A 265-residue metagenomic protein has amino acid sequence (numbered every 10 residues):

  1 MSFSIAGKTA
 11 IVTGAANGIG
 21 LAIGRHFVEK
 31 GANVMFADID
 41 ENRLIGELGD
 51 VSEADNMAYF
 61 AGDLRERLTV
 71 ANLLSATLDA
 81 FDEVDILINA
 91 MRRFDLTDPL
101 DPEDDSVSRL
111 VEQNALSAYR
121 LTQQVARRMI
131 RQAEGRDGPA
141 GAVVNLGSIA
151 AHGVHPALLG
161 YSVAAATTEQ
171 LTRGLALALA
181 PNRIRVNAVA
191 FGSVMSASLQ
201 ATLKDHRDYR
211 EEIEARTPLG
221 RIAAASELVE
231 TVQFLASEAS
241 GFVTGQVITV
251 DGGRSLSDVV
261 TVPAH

Functional and structural regions predicted by a protein language model:
F3-M35: Canonical Rossmann dinucleotide-binding motif of NAD(H)/NADP(H)-dependent dehydrogenases/reductases, specifically
K30-G46: Conserved glycine-rich Rossmann-like NAD(P)H-binding loop of the short-chain dehydrogenase/reductase
A90-L96, G253: Conserved NAD(P)H cofactor-binding loop of Rossmann-fold oxidoreductase domains
D98-V111, I213: Substrate-binding pocket helix/loop in short-chain dehydrogenase/reductase
R127, L177-P181, G241: Alpha-helical segment proximal to the catalytic Tyr-Lys
E134-T167, T172-P181: Catalytic loop of short-chain dehydrogenase/reductase
Q233, T244-H265: Short C-terminal tail/terminal secondary-structure segment of NAD(P)H-dependent dehydrogenase/reductase domains
